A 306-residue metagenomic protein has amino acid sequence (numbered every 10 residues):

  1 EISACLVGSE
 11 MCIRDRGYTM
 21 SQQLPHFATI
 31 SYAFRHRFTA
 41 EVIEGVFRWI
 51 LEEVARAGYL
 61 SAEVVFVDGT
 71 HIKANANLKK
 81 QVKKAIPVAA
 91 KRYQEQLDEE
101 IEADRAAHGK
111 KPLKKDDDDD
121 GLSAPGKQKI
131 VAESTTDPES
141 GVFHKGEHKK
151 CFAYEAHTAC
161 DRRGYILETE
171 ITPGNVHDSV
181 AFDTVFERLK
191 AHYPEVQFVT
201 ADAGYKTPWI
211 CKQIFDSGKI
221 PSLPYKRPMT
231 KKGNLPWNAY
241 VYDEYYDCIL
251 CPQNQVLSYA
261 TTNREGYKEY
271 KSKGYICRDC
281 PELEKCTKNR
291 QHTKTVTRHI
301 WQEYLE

Functional and structural regions predicted by a protein language model:
E1-G8, I13: Single conserved hydrophobic/aromatic residue that forms the stacking wall/gate of nucleotide- or nucleobase-binding
S9-E10, G17-E306: Anion-binding and metal-coordination hotspots
